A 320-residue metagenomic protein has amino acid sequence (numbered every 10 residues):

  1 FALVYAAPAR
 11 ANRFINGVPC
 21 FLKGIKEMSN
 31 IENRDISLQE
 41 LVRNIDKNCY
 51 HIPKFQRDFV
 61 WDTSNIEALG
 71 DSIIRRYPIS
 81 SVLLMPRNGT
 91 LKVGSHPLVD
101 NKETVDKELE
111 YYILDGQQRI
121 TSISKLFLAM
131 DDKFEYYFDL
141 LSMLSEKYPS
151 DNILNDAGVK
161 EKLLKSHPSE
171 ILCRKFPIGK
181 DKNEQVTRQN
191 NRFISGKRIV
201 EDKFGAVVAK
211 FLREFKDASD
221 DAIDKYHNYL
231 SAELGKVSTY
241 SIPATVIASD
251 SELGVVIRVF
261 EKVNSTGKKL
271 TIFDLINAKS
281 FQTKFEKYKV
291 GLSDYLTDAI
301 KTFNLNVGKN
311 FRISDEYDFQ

Functional and structural regions predicted by a protein language model:
F1, E27-M28: Initiator methionine at the very start of the polypeptide chain
R10-E27: Short, Lys/Arg-enriched N-terminal segments with co-localized hydrophobic residues within the first ~10-30 amino acids
S29-T63, E67-F319: Basic- and aromatic-enriched surface patches that contact anionic nucleotides/nucleic acids
